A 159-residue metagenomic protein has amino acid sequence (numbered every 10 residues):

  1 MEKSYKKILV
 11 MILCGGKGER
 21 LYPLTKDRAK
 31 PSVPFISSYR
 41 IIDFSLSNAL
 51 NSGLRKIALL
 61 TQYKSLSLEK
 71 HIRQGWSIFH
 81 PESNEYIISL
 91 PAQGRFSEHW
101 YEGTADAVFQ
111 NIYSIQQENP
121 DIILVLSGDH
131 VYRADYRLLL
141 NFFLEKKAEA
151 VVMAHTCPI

Functional and structural regions predicted by a protein language model:
M1-I159: Unchanged
